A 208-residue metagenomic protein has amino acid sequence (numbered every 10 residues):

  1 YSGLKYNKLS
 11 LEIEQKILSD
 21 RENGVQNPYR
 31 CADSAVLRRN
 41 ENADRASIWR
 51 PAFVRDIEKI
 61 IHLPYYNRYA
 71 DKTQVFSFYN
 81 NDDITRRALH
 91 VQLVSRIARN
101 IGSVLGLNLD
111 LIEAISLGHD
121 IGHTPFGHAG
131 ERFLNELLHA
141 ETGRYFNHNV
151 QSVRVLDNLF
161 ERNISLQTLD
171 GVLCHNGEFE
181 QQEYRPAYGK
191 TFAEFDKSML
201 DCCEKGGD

Functional and structural regions predicted by a protein language model:
G3-R45, H62-N67, Q92, R96 (+2 more regions): Sequence-structural signature of the catalytic-core scaffold of metal-dependent phosphohydrolases that act on
A46-K72: Conserved oxyanion/phosphate-binding beta-strand-loop segments in alpha/beta enzyme cores
A52-E58, D83-R86, F195-C202: Non-transmembrane, amphipathic alpha-helical segments
K72-N80: A short small-residue
Y79-L111: Alpha-helical phosphate/pyrophosphate-handling elements in metalloenzyme active cores
E113-G118, G122: Short alpha-helix carrying the canonical HExxH Zn2+-binding catalytic motif
